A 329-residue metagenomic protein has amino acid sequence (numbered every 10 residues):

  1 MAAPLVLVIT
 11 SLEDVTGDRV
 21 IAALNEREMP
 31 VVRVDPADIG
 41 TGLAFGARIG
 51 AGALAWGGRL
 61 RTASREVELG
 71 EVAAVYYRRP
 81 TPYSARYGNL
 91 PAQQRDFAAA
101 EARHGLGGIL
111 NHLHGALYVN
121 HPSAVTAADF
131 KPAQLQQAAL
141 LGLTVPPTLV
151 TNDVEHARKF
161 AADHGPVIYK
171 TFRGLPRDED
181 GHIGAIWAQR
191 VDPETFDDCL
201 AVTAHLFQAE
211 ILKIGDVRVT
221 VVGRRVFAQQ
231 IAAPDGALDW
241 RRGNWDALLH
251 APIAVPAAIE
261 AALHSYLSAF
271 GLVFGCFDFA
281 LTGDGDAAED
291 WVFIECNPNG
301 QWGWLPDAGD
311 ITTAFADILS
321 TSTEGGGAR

Functional and structural regions predicted by a protein language model:
A2-L7: Extreme N-terminal starter segment of soluble prokaryotic enzymes
S11-E26, V32-T144: Conserved N-proximal alpha/beta basic substrate-recognition cap immediately N-terminal to, or forming the N-lobe
L24, A157, A162-V255: Phosphate-binding site of ATP-dependent enzymes
A37, P80, F172, E210-I211 (+3 more regions): Anionic group-transfer/hydrolysis microenvironments
A51-L54, V221-R225, A233, T282-A287: Short acidic-glycine loop/turn motifs at beta-strand connectors
A127, A133-D180: Loop-centered beta-sheet repeat module
I253-A258, S265-L272, L281-R329: C-terminal active-site "lid" helix and adjoining low-complexity regulatory extension at the edge of ATP-using catalytic
